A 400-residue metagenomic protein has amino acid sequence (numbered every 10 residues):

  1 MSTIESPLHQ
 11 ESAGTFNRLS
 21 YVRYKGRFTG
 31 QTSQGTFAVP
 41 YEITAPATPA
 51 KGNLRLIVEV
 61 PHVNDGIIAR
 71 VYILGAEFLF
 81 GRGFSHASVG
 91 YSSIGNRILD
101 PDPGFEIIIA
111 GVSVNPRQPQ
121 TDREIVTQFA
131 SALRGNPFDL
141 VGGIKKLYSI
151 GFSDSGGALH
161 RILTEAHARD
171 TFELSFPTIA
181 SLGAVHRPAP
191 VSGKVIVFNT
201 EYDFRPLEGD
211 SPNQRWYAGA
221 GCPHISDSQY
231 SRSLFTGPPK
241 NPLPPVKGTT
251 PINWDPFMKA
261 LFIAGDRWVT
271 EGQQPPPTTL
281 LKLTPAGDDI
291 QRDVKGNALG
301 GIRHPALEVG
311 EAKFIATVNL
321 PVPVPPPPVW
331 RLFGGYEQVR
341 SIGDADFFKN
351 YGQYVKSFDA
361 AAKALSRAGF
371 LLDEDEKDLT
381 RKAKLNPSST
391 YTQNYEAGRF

Functional and structural regions predicted by a protein language model:
M1-L74, G135, F348-D375, L379-F400: Catalytic-loop region of hydrolases
P7, E11-I67, I125-L133, K145 (+7 more regions): Long, well-ordered hydrophobic secondary-structure segments characteristic of membrane-embedded and membrane-proximal
A13, Y21-T29, N53-A130, N213-R232: Active-site machinery of serine-nucleophile hydrolases
T44-G52, G75-F78, L133-L147, A166-R169 (+3 more regions): Surface-exposed acidic, glycine-flexible loop patches that form ligand/cofactor-binding and adhesion interfaces
K51-L56, R82-A87, G143-L147, D170-L174 (+2 more regions): Loop/turn elements at helix/coil->beta-strand transitions in domains of secreted/extracellular proteins
N64, D139, G143-R187: Primarily recognizes the serine-hydrolase "nucleophile elbow" in alpha/beta-hydrolase and SGNH/GDSL folds
I108-L140, S149, A166-H167, W254-F257: Alpha/beta-hydrolase active-site loop
V185-N386, Y395-F400: C-terminal subdomain of alpha/beta-hydrolase-fold enzymes, centered on the catalytic histidine and its supporting
